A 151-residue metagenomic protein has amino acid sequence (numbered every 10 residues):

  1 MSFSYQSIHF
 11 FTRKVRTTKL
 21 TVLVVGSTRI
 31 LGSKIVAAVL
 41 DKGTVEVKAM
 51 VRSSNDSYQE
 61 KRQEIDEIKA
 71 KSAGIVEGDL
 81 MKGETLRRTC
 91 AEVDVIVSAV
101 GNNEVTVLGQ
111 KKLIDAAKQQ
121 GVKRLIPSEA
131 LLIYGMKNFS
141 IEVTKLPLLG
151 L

Functional and structural regions predicted by a protein language model:
F3, K14-V45, V51-S53: N-terminal Rossmann NAD(P)H-binding glycine-rich loop of SDR-like oxidoreductase domains
S33, A37, D41, K48 (+3 more regions): Amphipathic, non-transmembrane alpha-helical secondary structure
S33, A37, Y58-I65, L146-L149: Short, surface-exposed alpha-helical segments at coil->helix boundaries
V47, G74-I75, V97, R124: Hydrophobic beta-strand scaffold residues
M50-R52, G78, S128: The conserved SAM/SAH-binding core of class I Rossmann-like methyltransferase domains, concentrating on the hydrophobic
S53-D56, A130-L132: Short beta-alpha junction loops
E60-V95: Conserved Rossmann-fold cofactor-binding substructure of NAD(P)-dependent oxidoreductases
I65, E84, A91-D94, A99-L151: Glycine-/Pro-rich loop/turn segments that contact NAD(P) or position catalytic residues in Rossmann-like domains
